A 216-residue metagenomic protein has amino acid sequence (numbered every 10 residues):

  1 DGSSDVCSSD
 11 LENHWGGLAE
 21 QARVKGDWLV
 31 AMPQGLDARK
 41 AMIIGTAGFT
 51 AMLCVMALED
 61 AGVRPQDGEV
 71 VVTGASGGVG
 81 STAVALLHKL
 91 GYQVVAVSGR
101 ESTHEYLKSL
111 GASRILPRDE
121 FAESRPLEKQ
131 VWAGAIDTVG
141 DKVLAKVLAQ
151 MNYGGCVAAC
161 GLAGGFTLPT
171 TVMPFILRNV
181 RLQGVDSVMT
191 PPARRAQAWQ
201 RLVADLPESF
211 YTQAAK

Functional and structural regions predicted by a protein language model:
D1-G2, V6-S8: Short, small-residue-biased leader/transition segments that mark boundaries at the very start of proteins
L11-G26: A structural motif shared across PLP-dependent enzymes of the aminotransferase-like
N13-W15, K142-S209: Glycine-rich phosphate-binding loop and adjacent beta-alpha segment of Rossmann(oid) nucleotide-cofactor-binding
G17-L18, G99-Y106, F166-V172: Short, glycine/polar-rich helix-capping loops at beta-to-alpha or helix-loop-helix junctions that flank or form
R39-I43: C-terminal boundary of histidine-terminating zinc-finger modules
G45-R118: Mid-domain Rossmann-like dinucleotide-binding core that forms the NAD(H)/NADP(H) cofactor-binding site
F121-V131: Short amphipathic alpha-helix with an adjacent loop that forms part of the alpha/beta core around
A133-I136, A158: N-terminal Rossmann-like NAD(P) cofactor-binding module of classical short-chain dehydrogenase/reductase
